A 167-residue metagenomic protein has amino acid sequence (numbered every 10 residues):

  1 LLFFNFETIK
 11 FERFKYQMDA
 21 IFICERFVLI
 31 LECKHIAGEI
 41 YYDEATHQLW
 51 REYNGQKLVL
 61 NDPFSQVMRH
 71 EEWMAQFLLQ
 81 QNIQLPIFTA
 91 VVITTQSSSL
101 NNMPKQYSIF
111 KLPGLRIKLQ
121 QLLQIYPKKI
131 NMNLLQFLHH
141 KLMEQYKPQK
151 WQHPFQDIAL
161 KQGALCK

Functional and structural regions predicted by a protein language model:
L1-Y16, N54-N61, Q66-K167: Surface-exposed interaction regions that form or flank ligand-binding interfaces
R13, I23-Q48: Active-site beta-strand-loop-beta-strand hairpin of nuclease catalytic cores that positions key catalytic residues
H47-G55: Short glycine/proline- and charge-enriched loop/turn segments that cap or connect secondary-structure elements
